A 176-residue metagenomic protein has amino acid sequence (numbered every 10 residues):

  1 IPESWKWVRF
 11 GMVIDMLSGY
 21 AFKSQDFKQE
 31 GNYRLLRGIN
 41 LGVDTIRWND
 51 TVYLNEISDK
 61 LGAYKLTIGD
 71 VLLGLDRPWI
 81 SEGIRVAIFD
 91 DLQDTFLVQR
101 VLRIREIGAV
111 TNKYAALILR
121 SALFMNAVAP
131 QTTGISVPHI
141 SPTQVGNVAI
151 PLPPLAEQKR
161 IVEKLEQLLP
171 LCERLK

Functional and structural regions predicted by a protein language model:
I1-Y20, P151, L155-K176: Non-catalytic DNA-recognition/assembly elements of restriction-modification systems
P2, L102-E106, G146-L152: Short, well-ordered beta-strand elements within core beta-sheets of diverse protein domains
W7, V43-T45, I80-E82, T95 (+1 more regions): Flexible loop/turn segments at secondary-structure boundaries
G11-D26, I39-V71, L92: Sequence-specific dsDNA recognition surfaces
K23-G31, P130-T132: Short coil/turn segments at secondary-structure boundaries
R37-G38, I57-R120, H139-S141: A short beta-sheet element
I118-I150: Specificity-determining recognition surfaces
